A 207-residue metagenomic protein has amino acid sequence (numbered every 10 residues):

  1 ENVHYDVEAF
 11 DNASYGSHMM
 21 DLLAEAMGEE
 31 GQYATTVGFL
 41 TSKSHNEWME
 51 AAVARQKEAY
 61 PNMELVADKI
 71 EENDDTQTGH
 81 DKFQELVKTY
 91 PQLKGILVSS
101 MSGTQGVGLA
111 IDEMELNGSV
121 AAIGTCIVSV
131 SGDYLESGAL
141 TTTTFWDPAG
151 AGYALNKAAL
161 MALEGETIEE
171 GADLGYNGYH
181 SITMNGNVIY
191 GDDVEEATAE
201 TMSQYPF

Functional and structural regions predicted by a protein language model:
E1, S14, F39-K43, E71-D75 (+3 more regions): Solvent-exposed loop/turn segments at secondary-structure junctions within structured extracellular/periplasmic domains
D6-A9, Q32-V37, V66-D68, K94-V98 (+2 more regions): Structural recognition of the beta-strand scaffold that forms the well-ordered cores of secreted hydrolase catalytic
V7-Y33, E47, Q77-H80, I127-S131 (+2 more regions): Hydrophobic alpha-helical segments within soluble ligand-binding/sensing domains
Y15-M19, K43-M63, T78, K82 (+1 more regions): Short, solvent-exposed amphipathic alpha-helices that sit in or adjacent to ligand/effector-binding or catalytic
L22-E30, R55-N62, K82-T89, A110-M114 (+4 more regions): Structured segments of extracytoplasmic/periplasmic soluble domains in secreted or envelope-associated proteins
T35, K57-T76: Short beta-strand elements in bilobed, periplasmic/extracellular small-molecule ligand-binding domains
L40-S44, K57-N62, A154-F207: Hinge/cleft segment of the Venus flytrap/periplasmic-binding protein
A52, E72-Y134: Hydrophobic alpha-helical
